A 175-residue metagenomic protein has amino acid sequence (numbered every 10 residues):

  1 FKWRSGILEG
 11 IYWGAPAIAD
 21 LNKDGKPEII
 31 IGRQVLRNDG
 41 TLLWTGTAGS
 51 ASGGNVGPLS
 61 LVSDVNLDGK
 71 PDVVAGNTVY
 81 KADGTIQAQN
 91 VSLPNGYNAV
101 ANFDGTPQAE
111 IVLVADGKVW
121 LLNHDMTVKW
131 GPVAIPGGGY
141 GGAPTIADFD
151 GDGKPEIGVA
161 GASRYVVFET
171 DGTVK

Functional and structural regions predicted by a protein language model:
F1-K175: Extracytoplasmic/lumenal domain signature
